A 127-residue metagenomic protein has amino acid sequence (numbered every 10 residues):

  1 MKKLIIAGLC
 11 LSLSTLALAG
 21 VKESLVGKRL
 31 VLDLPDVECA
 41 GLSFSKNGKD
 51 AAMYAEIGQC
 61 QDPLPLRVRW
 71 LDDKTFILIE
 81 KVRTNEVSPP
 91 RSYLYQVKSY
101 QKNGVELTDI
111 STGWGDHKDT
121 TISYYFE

Functional and structural regions predicted by a protein language model:
M1-L4: Positively charged n-region of N-terminal signal peptides that target proteins for export
S12-S14: N-terminal signal peptide c-region/cleavage motif recognized by signal peptidases
A17-A19: Boundary at the C-terminal end of the N-terminal hydrophobic targeting segment
V21-C39, D50-Y54: Tryptophan-anchored aromatic micro-motifs
L32, D50-E56, F76-E80, V105-D109: Short hydrophobic/aromatic-rich beta-strand segments that constitute the beta-sheet cores of beta-sandwich/beta-barrel
D33-G41, V82-E127: Beta-sheet ligand-binding and adhesion/scaffold domains
A40-L71, I110-G113: N-terminal glycine/threonine-rich, aromatic-flanked beta-hairpin/loop signature
G58-S99: Contiguous, well-ordered beta-strand patches that form the walls/edges of small beta-barrel/beta-sandwich domains
